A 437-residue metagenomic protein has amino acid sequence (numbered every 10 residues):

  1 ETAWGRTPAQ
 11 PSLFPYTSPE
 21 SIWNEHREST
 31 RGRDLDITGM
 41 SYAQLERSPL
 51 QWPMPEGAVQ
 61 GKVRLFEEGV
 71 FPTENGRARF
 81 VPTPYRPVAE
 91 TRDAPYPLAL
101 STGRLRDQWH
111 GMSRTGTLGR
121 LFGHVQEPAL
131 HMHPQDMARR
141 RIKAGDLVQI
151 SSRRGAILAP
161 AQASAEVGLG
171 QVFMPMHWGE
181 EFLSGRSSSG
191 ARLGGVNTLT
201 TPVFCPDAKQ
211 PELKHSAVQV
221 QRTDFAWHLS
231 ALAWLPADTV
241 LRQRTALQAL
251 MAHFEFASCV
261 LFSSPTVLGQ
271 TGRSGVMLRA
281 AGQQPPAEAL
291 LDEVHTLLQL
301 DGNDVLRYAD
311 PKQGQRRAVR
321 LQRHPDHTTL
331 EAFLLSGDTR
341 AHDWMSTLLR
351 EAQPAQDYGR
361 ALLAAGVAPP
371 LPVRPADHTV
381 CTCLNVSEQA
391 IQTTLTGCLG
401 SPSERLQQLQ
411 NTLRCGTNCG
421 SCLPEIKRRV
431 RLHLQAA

Functional and structural regions predicted by a protein language model:
E1-I37, S41-Y42, T115-H131, Q135-G302: Long, contiguous, secondary-structure-rich segments that constitute the structural scaffold of globular domains
R6-T115: Long, low-complexity segments enriched in small/aliphatic residues
G76-A78, Y85-P87, G103-D107, Q135-M137 (+8 more regions): Short, glycine-/Ser/Thr-/acidic-enriched flexible segments
G190-S216, Q356-Q389: Cysteine/selenocysteine-centered motifs that mediate thiol-based redox chemistry or coordinate metal-sulfur cofactors
V260-L362: C-terminal catalytic lobe of FAD-dependent flavoproteins
A368-H378, G400-T417: Immediate flanking context of iron-sulfur cluster ligation sites
H378-A390, N411-R428: Local cysteine-cluster metal-coordination motifs and their immediate loop/turn environment, predominantly Fe-S cluster
T396, T412, R431: Cys/His-clustered metal-coordination modules, chiefly Zn-binding fingers
